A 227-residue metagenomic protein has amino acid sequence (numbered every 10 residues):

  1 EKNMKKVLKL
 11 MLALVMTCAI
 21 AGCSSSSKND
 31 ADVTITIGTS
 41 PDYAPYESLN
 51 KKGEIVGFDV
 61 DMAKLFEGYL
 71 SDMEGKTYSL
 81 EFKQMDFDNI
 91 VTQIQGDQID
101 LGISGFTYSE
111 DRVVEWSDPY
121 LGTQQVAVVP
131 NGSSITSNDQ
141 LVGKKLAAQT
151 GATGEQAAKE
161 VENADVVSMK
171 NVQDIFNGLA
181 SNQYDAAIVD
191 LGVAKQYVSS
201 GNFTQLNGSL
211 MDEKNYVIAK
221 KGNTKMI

Functional and structural regions predicted by a protein language model:
C18-G22: C-terminal motif of bacterial Sec signal peptides marking the signal peptidase cleavage site
A31-G105: Extracytoplasmic small-molecule ligand-binding "clamshell" domains of the periplasmic binding protein/Venus flytrap
T36-T39, V56, N138-G151: Short loop->beta-strand "edge-of-pocket" segments that line small-molecule binding or catalytic clefts across diverse
T39-Y43, K83-D88, G96-S109, N131 (+3 more regions): Beta->alpha turn/N-cap motifs
S40-P41, L121-V129, L191, K195-I227: Periplasmic-binding protein-like
V60-Y69, K144-K145, T150-T153, K214-I227: Extended ligand-binding regions for polar small-molecule ligands
T77-Y78, Q95-S104, K144-K145, A180-V193 (+1 more regions): Alpha-to-beta junction loops
S79-Q140, N202-L210: Acidic, polar ligand-binding/catalytic clefts
